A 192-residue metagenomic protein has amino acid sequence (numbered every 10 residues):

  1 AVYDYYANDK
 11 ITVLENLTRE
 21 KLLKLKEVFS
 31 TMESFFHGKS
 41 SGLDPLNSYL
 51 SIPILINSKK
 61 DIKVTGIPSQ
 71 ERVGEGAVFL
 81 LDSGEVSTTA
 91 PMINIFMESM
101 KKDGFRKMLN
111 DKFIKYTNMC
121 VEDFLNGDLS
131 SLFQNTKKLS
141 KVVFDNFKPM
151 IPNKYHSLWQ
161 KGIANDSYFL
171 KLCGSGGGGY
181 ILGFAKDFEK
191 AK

Functional and structural regions predicted by a protein language model:
A1-A7: A generic, well-ordered mixed alpha/beta core segment in the N-terminal half of proteins
A7-V13, R19, L23, E27-K39 (+2 more regions): C-terminal nucleotide
